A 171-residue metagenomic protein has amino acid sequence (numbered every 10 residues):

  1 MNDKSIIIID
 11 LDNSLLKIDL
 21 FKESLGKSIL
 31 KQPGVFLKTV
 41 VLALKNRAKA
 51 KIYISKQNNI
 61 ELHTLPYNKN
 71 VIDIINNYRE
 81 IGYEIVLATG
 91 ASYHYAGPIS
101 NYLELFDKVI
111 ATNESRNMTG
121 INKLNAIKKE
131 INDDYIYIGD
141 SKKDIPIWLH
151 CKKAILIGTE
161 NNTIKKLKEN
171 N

Functional and structural regions predicted by a protein language model:
M1-I6, H63-N171: C-terminal cap/substrate-recognition subdomain and adjoining C-terminal extension of metal-dependent phosphatase-like
M1-K56: Active-site neighborhood of HAD-like aspartate-dependent phosphohydrolases
A50-K69: TOPRIM metal-binding catalytic domain and adjacent DNA-binding surface shared by DnaG-type primases
